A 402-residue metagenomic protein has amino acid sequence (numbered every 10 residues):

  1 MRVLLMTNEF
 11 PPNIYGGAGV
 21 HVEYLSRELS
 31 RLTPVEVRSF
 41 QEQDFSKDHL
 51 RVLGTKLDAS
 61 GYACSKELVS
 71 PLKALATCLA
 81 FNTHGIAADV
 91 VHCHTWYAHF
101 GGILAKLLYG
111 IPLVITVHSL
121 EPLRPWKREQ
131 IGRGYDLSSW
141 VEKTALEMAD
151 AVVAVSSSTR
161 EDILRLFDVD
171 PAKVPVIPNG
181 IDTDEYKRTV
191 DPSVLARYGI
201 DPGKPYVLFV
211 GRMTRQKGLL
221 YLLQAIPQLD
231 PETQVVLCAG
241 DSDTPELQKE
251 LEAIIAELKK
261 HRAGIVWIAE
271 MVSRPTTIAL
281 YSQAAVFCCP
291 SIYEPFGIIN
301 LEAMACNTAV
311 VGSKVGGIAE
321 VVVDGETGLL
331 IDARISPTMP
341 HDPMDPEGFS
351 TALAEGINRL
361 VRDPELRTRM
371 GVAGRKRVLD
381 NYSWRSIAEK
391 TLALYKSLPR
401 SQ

Functional and structural regions predicted by a protein language model:
M1-D44, Q402: N-terminal subdomain of nucleotide-sugar transferases
P112-V114, L123-T144: Nucleotide-sugar donor phosphate/pyrophosphate-binding loop at the beta->alpha transition of glycosyltransferases
S158, G180: Carbohydrate-associated surface elements
I181, Q234-E252: Glycosyltransferase donor-sugar binding loop
Q248-P275: Nucleotide-activated donor-binding/catalytic signature segment of Leloir-type glycosyltransferases, i.e., the conserved
A279-A284: Short alpha-helical donor nucleotide-sugar binding micro-motif in glycosyltransferases
V286, A309-G312, V322, L329-L330: Short hydrophobic beta-strand element within catalytic cores of glycosyltransferases and related nucleotide-activated
I292: Aromatic "clamp/platform" in nucleotide-sugar-dependent glycosyltransferases that forms part of the donor/acceptor
